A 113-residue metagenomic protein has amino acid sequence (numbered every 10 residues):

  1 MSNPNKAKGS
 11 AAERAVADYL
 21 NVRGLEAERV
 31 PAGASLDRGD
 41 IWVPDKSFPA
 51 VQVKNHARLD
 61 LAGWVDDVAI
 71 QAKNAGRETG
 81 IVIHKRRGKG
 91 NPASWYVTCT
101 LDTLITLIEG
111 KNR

Functional and structural regions predicted by a protein language model:
M1-R113: Catalytic phosphate/metal-binding cores of nucleic-acid and nucleotide-processing enzymes, i.e., regions that mediate
